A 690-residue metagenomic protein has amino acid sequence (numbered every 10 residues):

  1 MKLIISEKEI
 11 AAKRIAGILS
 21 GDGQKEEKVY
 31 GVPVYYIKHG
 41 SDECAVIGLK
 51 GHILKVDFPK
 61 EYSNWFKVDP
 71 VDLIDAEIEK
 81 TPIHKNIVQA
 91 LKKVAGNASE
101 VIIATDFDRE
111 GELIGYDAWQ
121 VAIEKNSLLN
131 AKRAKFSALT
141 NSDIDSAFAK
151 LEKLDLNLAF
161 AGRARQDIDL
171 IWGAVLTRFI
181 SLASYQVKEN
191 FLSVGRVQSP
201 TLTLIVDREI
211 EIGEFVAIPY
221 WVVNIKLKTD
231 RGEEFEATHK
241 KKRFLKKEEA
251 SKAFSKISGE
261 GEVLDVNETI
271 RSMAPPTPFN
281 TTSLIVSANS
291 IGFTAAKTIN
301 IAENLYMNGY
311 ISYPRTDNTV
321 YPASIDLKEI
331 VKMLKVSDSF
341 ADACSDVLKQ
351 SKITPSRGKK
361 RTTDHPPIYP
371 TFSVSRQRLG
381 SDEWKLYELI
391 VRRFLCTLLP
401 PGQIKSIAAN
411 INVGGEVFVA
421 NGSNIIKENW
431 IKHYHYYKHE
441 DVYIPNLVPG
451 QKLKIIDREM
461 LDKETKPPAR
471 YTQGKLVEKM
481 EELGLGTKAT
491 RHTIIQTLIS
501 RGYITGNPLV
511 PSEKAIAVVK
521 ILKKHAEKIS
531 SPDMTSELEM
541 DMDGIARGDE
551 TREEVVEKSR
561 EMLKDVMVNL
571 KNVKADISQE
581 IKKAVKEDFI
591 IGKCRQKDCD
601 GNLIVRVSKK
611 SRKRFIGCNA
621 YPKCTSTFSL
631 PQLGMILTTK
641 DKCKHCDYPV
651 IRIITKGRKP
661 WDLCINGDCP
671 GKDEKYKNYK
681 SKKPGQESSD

Functional and structural regions predicted by a protein language model:
M1-Q166, L170-A174: Intrinsically disordered, low-complexity regulatory segments
K2-L3, Y35, V121, T177 (+4 more regions): Basic, low-complexity terminal or inter-domain segments flanking catalytic cores
V29-P59, S199-L245, C396-Y443, G617: Structured, non-catalytic alpha/beta "coupling" segments that mediate domain-domain communication and provide generic
A76-V101, L204-I205, V286-S287, E388-L395 (+2 more regions): Phosphate-interacting basic helix/loop segments used at nucleotide- and nucleic-acid interfaces
I83, G96-N97, L139-N224, E268-S272: C-terminal or mid-to-C-terminal helical accessory/interaction module adjacent to the motor/catalytic core
F244-T277, I285, Q451: Metal- or metallocofactor-binding catalytic centers and their adjacent structured scaffolds across diverse enzyme
N280: N-terminal cationic and glycine-rich segments that engage phosphates or anionic surfaces
